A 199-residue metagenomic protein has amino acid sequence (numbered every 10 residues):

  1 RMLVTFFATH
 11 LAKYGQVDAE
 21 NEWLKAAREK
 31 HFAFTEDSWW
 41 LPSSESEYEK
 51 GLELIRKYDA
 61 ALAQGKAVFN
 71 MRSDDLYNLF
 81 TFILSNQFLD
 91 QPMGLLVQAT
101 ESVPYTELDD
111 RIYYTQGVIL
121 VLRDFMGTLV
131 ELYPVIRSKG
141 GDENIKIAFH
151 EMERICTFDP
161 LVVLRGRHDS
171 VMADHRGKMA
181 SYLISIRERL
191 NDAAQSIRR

Functional and structural regions predicted by a protein language model:
R1-L54: N-terminal Sec/ER secretory leader and immediately downstream segment of secreted/extracellular precursors
L3, H10, R111-V118, L129 (+2 more regions): Conserved catalytic-core segments centered on acid/base and nucleophilic motifs
V17, K30, F34-D37, A61 (+4 more regions): Surface-exposed polar/charged interaction patches
A33-D37, Q98-L108, R165-M172: Acidic/His metal-coordination segments adjacent to aromatic residues that form catalytic metal sites in metalloenzymes
S38, S43-S46, S73, S85 (+6 more regions): Generic serine detector
S46-F149, E153: Extended amphipathic alpha-helical interaction segments
R123-R199: A cross-kingdom marker for long, charged
